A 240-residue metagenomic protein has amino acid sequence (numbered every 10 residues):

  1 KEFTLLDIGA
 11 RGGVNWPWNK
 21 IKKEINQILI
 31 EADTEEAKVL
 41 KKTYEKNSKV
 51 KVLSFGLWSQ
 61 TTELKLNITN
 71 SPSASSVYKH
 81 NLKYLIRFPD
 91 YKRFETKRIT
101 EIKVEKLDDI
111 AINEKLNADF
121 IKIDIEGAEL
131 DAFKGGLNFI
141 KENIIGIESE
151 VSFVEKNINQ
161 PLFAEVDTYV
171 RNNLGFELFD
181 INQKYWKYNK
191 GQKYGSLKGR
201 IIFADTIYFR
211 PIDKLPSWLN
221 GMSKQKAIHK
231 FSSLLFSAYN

Functional and structural regions predicted by a protein language model:
K1-N240: Phosphate/nucleotide-binding beta-alpha loop and adjacent structural elements of enzyme active sites
